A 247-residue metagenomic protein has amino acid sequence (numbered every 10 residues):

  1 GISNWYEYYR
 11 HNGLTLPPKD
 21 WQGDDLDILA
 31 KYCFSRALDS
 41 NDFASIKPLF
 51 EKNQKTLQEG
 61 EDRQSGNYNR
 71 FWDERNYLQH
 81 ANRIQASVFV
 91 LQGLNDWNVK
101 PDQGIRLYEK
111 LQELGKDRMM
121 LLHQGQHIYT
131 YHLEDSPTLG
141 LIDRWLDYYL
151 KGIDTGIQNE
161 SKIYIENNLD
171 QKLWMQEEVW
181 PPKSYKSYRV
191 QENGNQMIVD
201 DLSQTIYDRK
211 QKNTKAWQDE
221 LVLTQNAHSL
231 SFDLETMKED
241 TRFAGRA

Functional and structural regions predicted by a protein language model:
G1, F89-L91, M119-L122: Structural recognition of the beta-strand scaffold that forms the well-ordered cores of secreted hydrolase catalytic
G1-R83: Accessory cap/linker subdomain of secreted extracellular hydrolases
T15-L16, G104-Y108, E134-L141: Short secondary-structure boundary/capping segments
L49-Q85, K212-R246: Alpha/beta-hydrolase fold catalytic core
I84, V90-Q92, D96: Short beta-strand/loop motif that positions the catalytic acidic residue of the alpha/beta-hydrolase fold
W97-Q103: Conserved alpha/beta-hydrolase "acid-adjacent" motif
Q112-I128: Catalytic histidine neighborhood in serine/cysteine hydrolases with alpha/beta-hydrolase-type architecture
H132-A247: C-terminal, loop-rich substrate-recognition/catalytic regions characterized by aromatic stacking residues
